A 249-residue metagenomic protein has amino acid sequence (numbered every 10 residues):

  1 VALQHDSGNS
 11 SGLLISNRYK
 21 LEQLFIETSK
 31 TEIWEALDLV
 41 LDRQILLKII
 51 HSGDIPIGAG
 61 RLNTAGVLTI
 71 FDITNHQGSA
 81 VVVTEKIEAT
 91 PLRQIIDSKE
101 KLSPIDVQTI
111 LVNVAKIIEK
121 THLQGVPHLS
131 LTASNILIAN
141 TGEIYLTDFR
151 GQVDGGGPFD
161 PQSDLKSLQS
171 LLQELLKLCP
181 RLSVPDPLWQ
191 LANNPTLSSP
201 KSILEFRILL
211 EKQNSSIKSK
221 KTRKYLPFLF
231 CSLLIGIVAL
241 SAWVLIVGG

Functional and structural regions predicted by a protein language model:
E22-Q23, E27-I57: ATP-binding glycine-rich loop module of kinase domains
I57-A65: Structural motif at the C-terminus of the N-lobe alphaC helix and the adjacent alphaC-beta4 loop of the Hanks-type
I73: Activation-segment/catalytic-loop signature of the eukaryotic protein kinase fold
Q77-P91: Conserved short submotifs of the Hanks-type protein kinase catalytic core that shape the nucleotide-binding pocket
L92-L102: AlphaC helix of the protein kinase catalytic domain
I110-L111: Activation segment signature within eukaryotic-like protein kinase domains
K116-V126: Protein kinase catalytic-loop region centered on the HRD/HxD motif
E143-N193: C-lobe/activation-segment region of protein kinase-like
